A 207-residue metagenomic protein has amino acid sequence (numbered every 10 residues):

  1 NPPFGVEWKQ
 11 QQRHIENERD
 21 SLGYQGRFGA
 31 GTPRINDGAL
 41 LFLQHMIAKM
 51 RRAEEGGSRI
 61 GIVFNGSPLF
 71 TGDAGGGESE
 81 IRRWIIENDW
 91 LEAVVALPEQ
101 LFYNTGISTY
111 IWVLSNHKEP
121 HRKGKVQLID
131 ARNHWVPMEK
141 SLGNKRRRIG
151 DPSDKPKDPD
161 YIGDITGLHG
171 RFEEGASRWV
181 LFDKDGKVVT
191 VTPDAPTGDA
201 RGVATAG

Functional and structural regions predicted by a protein language model:
P2-G207: A conserved structural/catalytic subdomain of Rossmann-like adenosyl-cofactor enzymes
